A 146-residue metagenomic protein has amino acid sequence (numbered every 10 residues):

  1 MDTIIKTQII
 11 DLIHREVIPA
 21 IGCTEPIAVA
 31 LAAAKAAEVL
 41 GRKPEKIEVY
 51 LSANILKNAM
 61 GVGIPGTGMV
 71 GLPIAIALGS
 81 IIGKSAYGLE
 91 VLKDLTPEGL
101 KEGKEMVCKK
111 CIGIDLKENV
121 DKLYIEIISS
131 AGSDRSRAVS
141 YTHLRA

Functional and structural regions predicted by a protein language model:
M1-I10, K43-I55: Acidic-glycine-rich active-site phosphate/pyrophosphate-binding loop
Q8-I21: Generic N-terminal amphipathic, Lys/Arg-enriched alpha-helix
P26-R42: Alpha-helical support elements that line or immediately flank enzyme active sites and cofactor-binding pockets
E38-I47, S85-V91: Phosphate-handling active-site elements
A53-A77, I81-K84, M106: A structural-propensity feature for long, helix-poor, extended segments
G66, L72, G88-G103: Long, contiguous, compositionally biased segments that the model treats as domain-scale units
T96-Y141: Hydrophobic alpha-helical hairpins/lids featuring a short glycine-rich hinge
T142-A146: Conserved small/polar residues in nucleotide/adenosyl-binding loops
